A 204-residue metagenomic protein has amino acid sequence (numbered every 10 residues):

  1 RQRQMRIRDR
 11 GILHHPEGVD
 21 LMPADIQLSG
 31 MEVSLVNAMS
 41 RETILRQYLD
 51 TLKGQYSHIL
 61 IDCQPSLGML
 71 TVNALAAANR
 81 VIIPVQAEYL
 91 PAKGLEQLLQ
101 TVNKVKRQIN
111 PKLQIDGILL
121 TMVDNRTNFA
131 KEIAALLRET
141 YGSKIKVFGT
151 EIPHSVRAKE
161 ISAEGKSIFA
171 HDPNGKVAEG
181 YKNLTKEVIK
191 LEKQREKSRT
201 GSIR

Functional and structural regions predicted by a protein language model:
R1-Q4, R8-R204: P-loop NTP-binding core
